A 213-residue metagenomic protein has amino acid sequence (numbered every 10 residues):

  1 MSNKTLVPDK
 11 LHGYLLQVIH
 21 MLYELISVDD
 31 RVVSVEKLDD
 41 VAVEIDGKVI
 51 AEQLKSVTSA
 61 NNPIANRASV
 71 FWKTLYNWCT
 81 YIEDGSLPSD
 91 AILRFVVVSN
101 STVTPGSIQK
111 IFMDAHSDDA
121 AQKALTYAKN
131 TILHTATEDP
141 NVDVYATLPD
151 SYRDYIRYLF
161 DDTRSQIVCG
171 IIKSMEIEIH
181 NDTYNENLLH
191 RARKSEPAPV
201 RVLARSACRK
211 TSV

Functional and structural regions predicted by a protein language model:
M1-K10, V57-V213: Acidic metal-coordinating catalytic centers involved in nucleic-acid phosphodiester chemistry
K10-T80: Catalytic centers of nucleases
